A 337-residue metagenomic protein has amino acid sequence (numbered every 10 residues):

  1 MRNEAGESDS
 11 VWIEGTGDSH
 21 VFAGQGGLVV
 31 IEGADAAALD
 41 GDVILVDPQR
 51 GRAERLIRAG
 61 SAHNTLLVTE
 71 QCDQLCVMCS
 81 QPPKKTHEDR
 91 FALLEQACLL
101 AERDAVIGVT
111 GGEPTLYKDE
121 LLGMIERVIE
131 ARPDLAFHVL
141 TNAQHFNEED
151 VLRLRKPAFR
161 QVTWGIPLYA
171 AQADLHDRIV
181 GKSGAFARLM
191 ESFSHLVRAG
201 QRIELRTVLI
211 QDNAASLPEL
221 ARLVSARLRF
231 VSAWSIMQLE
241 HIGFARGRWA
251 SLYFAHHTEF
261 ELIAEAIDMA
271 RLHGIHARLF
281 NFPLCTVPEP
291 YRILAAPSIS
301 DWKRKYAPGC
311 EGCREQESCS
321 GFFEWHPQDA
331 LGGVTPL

Functional and structural regions predicted by a protein language model:
M1-A62, I263, M269-A277: Flexible, acidic/Gly-rich N-terminal and inter-domain linker regions that tether and position cofactor-handling modules
L56-F91: Canonical Radical SAM [4Fe-4S] cluster-binding loop centered on the CxxxCxxC motif and its immediate flanking residues
C79-F91, R103-Y117, I129-E149, A158-M190 (+2 more regions): Core AdoMet radical
A92-V109, W325-L337: Short microdomains enriched in Cys/His and/or Lys/Arg
I107, Q161-T163, A187-A250, T258-F282: Conserved C-terminal portion of the radical SAM core fold that forms the substrate/S-adenosylmethionine-binding
K118-E126, N147-K156, A215-L223: Distinct, well-ordered alpha-helical segments
E126-R127, A215-S232, P288-R304: Short, electropositive alpha-helical surface patch
E289-L337: Flexible mid-to-C-terminal extensions adjoining Fe-S/redox cofactors in radical SAM and related proteins
